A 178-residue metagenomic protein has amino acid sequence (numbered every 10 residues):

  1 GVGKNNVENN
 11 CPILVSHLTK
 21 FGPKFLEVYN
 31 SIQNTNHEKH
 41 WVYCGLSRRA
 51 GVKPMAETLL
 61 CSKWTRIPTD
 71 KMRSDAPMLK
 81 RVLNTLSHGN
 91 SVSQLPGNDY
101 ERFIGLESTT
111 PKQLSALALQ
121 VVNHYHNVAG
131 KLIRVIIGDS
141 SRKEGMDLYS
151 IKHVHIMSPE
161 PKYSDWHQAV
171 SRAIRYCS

Functional and structural regions predicted by a protein language model:
G1-H40, G45-L46, T58: Interdomain linker/hinge connecting the two RecA-like lobes of the SF2 helicase core
G1-T19, C61-D99, S178: Non-catalytic helical/coil scaffold and regulatory linker elements that flank RecA-like P-loop NTPase motors
Y43, G138-D139, I156-S158: Conserved beta-strand segments of the P-loop GTPase G domain that flank and frequently precede/overlap
L46, G138-S141, R172: A short beta-strand-to-loop transition that corresponds to the Sensor-1 phosphate-sensing loop of AAA+ P-loop ATPases
R49-K53, K143-D147, K162-W166: Short catalytic/ligand-binding loop motif for oxyanion handling, primarily in non-cytosolic enzymes, centered on
D75-D139: Conserved helicase ATPase core of P-loop NTP-dependent helicases/translocases
M146-P159: A short beta-strand element within the Helicase C-terminal
K162-C177: Conserved SF2 helicase motif VI
